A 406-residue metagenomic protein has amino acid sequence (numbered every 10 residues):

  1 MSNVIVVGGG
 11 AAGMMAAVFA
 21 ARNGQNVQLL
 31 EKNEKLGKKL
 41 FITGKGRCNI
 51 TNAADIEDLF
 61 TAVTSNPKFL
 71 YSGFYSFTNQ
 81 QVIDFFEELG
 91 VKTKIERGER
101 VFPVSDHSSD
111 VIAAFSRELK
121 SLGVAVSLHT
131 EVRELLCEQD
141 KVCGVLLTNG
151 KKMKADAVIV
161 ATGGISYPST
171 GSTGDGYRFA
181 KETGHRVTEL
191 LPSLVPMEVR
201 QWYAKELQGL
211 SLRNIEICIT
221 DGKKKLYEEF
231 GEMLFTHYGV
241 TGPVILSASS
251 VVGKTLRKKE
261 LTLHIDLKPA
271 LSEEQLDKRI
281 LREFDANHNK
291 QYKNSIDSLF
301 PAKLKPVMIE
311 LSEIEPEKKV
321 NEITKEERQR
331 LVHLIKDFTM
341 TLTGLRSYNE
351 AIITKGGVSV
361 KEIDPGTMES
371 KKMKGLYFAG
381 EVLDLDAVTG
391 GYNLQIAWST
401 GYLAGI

Functional and structural regions predicted by a protein language model:
M1-A12: Beta1/beta-strand and adjacent pyrophosphate-binding region of the FAD-binding site in flavoprotein oxidoreductases
I5, A21-K45: Glycine-rich FAD pyrophosphate-binding loop
I5-V7, L30, V132, V145 (+4 more regions): Short hydrophobic core segments
E34-L36, F41-I42, I50, I56-E57 (+3 more regions): An anion/pyrophosphate-binding glycine-rich loop and adjacent beta-alpha core in soluble alpha-beta enzymes
R47-I95: Glycine-rich active-site loop/strand segments that organize a redox cofactor
S76-A157: Feature captures the FAD/FMN-dependent oxidoreductase FAD-binding
S127-H129, E134, P306-D386: A glycine-rich dinucleotide-binding beta-alpha-beta segment and adjacent secondary-structure elements that constitute
A157-Y203: Glycine-rich loop(s) and the adjacent beta-strand/alpha-helix scaffold that form part
